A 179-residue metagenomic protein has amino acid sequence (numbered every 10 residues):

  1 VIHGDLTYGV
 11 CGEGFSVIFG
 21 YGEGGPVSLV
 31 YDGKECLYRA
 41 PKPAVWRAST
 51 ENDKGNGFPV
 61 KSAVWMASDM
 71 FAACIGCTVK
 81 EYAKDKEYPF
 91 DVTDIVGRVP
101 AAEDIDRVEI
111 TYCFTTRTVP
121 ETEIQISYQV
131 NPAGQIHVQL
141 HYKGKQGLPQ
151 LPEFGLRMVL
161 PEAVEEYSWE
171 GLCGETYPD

Functional and structural regions predicted by a protein language model:
V1-D179: Beta-strand/loop-rich accessory regions of lumenal/periplasmic or secreted enzymes, predominantly carbohydrate-active
